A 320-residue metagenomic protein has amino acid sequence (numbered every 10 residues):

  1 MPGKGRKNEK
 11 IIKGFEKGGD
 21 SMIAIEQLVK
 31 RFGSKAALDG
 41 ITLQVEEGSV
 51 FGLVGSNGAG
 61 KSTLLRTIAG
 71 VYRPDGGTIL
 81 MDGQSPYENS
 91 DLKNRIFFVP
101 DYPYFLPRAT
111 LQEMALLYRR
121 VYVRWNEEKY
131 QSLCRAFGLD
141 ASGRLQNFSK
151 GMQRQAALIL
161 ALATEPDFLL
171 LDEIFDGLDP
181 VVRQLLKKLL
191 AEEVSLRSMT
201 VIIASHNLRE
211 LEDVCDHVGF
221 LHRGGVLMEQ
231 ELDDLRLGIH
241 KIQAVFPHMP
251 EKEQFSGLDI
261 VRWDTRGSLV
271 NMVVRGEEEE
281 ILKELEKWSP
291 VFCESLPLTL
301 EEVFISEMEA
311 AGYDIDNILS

Functional and structural regions predicted by a protein language model:
K13-F15, V273-S320: C-terminal coupling/interaction segments
F51-S56: The feature captures the beta-strand-to-loop junction immediately N-terminal to the Walker
A69: Helix-to-loop junction immediately C-terminal to a conserved catalytic motif
G77-L92: Conserved ABC transporter NBD signature motif
P100-A156: ABC-family P-loop ATPase nucleotide-binding domains
L169-E173: Catalytic Walker B motif of ABC-type/P-loop ATPase nucleotide-binding domains
L186-G276: ABC transporter nucleotide-binding domain
